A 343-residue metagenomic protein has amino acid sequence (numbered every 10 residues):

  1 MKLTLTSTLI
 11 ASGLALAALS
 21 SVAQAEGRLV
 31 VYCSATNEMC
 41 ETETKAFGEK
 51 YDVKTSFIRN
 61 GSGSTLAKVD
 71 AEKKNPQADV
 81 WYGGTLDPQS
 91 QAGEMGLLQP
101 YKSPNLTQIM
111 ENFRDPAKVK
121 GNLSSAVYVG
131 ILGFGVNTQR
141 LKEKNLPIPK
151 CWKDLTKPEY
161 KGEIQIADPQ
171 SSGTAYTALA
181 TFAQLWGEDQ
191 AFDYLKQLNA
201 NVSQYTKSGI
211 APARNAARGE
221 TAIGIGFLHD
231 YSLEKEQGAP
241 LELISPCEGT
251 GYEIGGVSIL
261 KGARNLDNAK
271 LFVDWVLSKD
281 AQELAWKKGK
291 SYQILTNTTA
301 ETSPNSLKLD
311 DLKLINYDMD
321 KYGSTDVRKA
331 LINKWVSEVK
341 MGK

Functional and structural regions predicted by a protein language model:
S7-A18: Bacterial N-terminal signal peptides
L19-A25: Sec/Tat signal peptide C-region and signal peptidase I cleavage site
A25-Q91: Early extracytoplasmic/lumenal segment of secretory-pathway proteins
S34-E41, Q77-E220: Extracytoplasmic ligand-binding site segments that recognize negatively charged/polar headgroups
D87-Q91, A217, A222-P240: A ligand-binding cleft/hinge motif common to bilobed small-molecule-binding domains
Y194-N199, Y205-T206, Q237-K261: Periplasmic-binding protein-like
L260-N316: Mature extracytoplasmic/periplasmic domains
T302-K343: Extracellular/periplasmic bilobal clamshell ligand-binding domains
